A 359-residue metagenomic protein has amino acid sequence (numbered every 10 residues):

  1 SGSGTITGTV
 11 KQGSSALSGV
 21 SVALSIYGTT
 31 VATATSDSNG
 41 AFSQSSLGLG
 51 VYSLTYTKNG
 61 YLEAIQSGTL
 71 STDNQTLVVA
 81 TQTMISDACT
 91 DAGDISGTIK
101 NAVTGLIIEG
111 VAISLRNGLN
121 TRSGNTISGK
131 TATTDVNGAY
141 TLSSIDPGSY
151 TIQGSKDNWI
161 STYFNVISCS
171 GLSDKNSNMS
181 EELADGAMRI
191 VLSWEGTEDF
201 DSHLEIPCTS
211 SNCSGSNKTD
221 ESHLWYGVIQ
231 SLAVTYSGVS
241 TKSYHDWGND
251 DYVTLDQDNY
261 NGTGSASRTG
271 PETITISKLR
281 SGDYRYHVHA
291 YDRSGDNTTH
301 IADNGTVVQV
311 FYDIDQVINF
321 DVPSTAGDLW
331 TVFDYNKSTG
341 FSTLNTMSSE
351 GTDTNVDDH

Functional and structural regions predicted by a protein language model:
S1, T69-D91, I167-A184, L329-K337: Extracellular beta-sheet/turn segments enriched in Thr/Pro/Gly and aliphatic residues
G4-Q12, G40, G93-N101, I113 (+2 more regions): A short, amphipathic beta-strand motif
Q12-G28, A102-I127, E198-H203: Short, ordered, surface-exposed loop/turn motifs in non-cytosolic proteins
I26-S43, N117-T141: Short, acidic Ser/Thr/Gly-rich low-complexity loop/linker segments typical of extracellular and cell-surface proteins
G40-F42, L77, G138-Y140, S173-K175 (+2 more regions): Short strand-edge motifs at loop-to-beta-strand transitions and within beta-strands of extracellular beta-rich domains
Q44-S46, L142-S144, S277-K278: Short, flexible loop/turn segments at beta-strand junctions in immunoglobulin-like and fibronectin type III
G50-G60, D146-N158, Y284-A290: A short, solvent-exposed beta-strand micro-motif common in secreted/extracellular proteins
N178-H359: Intrinsic-disorder/low-complexity signal
